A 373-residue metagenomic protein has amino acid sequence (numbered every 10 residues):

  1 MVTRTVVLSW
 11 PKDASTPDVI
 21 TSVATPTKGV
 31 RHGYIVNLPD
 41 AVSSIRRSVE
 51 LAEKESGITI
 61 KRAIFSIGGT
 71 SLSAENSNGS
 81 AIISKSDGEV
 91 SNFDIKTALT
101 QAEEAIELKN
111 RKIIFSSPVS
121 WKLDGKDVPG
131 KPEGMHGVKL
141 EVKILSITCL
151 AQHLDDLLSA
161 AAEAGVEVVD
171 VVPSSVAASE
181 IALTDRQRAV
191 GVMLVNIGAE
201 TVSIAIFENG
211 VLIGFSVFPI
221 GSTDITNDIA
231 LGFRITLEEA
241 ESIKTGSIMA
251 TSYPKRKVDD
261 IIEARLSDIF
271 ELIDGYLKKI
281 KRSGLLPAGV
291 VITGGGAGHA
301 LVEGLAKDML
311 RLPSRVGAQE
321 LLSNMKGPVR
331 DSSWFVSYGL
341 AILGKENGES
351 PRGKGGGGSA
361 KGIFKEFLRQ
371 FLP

Functional and structural regions predicted by a protein language model:
V2-A63, I67-M193, V211-I213, S222 (+7 more regions): Nucleotide/phosphate-binding catalytic cleft detector across ATP-hydrolyzing and phosphate-transferring enzymes
F65-T70, I197, A288-G298: Glycine-rich beta-strand-to-loop/alpha-helix junction loops that act as flexible
N76, I181-L183, A205, L301-L305 (+1 more regions): Short, well-ordered secondary-structure micro-motifs
E89-S91, F218-F233, V302-E303, L310-V316: Gly/Ser/Thr-rich active-site loops/lids in small-molecule metabolic enzymes that frequently grip phosphoryl groups
E180-I248: Acidic, glycine-rich loop-and-beta core segments that form the ion-binding/anion-interacting portion of active sites
V211-G214, I292, G296-L343: Nucleotide-binding motor/catalytic cores of P-loop/tubulin-like NTPases across gene-expression machines
G214-S216, T226, E238-A240, F270 (+5 more regions): Extended hydrophobic-aromatic, low-complexity segments
S216, I220, L231-R234, M249-D268 (+1 more regions): A short glycine-/small-residue-rich loop at the edge of a beta-strand within enzyme catalytic domains
